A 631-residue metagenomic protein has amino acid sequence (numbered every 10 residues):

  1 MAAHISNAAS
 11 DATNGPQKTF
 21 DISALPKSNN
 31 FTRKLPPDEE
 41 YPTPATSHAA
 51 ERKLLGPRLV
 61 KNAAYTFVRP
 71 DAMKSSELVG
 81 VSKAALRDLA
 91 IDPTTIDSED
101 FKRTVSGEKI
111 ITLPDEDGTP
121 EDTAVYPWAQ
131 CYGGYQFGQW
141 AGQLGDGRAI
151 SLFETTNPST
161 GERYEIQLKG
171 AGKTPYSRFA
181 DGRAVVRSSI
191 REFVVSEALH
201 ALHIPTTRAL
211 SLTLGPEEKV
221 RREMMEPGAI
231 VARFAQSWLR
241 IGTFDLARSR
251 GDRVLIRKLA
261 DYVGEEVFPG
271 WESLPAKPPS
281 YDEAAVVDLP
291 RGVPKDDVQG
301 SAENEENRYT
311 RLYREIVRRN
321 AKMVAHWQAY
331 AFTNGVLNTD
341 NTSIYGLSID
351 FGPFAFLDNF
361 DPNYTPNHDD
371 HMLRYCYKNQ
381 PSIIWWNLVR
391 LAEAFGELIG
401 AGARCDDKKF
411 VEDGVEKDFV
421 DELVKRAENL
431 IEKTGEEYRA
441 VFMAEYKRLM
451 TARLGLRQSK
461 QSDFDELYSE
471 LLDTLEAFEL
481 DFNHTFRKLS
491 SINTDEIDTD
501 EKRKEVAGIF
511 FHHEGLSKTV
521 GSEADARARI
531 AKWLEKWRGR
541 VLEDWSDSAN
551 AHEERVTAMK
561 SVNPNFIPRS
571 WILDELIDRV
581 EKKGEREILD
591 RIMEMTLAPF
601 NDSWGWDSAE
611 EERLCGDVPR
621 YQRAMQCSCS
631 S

Functional and structural regions predicted by a protein language model:
A2-Q130, Q380-S631: Regulatory N- and C-terminal appendages and interdomain linkers associated with kinase/kinase-like NTP transferase
G56-L59, G170-A171, V298, N363: Short, flexible segments with low predicted structural confidence
F67-V68, P175-G182, V298-T310, D369-Y377 (+3 more regions): Glycine- and acidic
D71, S75-V79, K83-P294, Y345-L347 (+6 more regions): Conserved ATP-binding subdomain of kinase catalytic cores across diverse folds
S189, K219-M224, G228-N334, L347-D473: ATP-dependent phospho-/nucleotidyl transfer catalytic cores
I204, F332, G584-E585: Residue-level recognition of short, well-ordered coil/turn positions that link secondary-structure elements
G335-I344: Hydrophobic residue at the +6 position relative to the catalytic HRD Asp in the kinase catalytic loop
